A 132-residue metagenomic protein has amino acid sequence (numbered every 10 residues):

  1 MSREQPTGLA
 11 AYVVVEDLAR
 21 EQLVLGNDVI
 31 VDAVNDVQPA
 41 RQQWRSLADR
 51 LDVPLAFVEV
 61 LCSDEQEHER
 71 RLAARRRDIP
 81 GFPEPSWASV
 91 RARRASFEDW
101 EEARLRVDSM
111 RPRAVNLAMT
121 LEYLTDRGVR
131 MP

Functional and structural regions predicted by a protein language model:
M1-N27: Conserved substrate/cofactor phosphate-moiety recognition/catalytic segment in nucleotide-dependent phosphotransferases
R3-T7, A48-D49, A74-R77: Short, hinge-like loop/turn segments at secondary-structure boundaries
A11, A40, H68, R113-T120: Hydrophobic alpha-helical packing elements
R20-V24, A48-V53, F97-D99: Conserved catalytic network of the ASCE P-loop NTPase/AAA+ motor domain
D32-A40: Acidic, metal-coordinating catalytic cores used for nucleic-acid/nucleotide bond scission and strand-transfer chemistry
D36, S63, P112: Glycine-/small-residue-rich active-site loops that bind phosphorylated ligands and cofactors
D49-L72, V107: Conserved phosphate-donor/acceptor-positioning beta-strand/loop module used by diverse small-molecule
A74-M119, R127-P132: Small-molecule kinase domains that catalyze NTP-dependent phosphoryl transfer to phosphate-bearing small molecules
